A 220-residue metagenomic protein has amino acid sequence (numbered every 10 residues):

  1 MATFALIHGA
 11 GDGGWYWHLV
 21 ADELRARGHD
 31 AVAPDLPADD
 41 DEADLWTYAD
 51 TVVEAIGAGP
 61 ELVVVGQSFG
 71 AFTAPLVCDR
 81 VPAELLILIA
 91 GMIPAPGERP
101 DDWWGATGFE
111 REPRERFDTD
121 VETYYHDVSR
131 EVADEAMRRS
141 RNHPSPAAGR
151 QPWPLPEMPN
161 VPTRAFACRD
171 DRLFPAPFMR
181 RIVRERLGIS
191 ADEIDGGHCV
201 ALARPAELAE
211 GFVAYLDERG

Functional and structural regions predicted by a protein language model:
A2-D41: Conserved HGGG/HGGXW glycine-rich cap/lid loop of the alpha/beta-hydrolase fold
V32-V63, D101-G105: Active-site loop/oxyanion-hole signature of alpha/beta-hydrolase fold enzymes
V65-G70, A74: Gly/Ala-rich beta-loop-alpha elbow adjacent to hydrolase catalytic centers
D79-T119, P146-A148, F174-P177: Flexible "cap/lid" loop of the alpha/beta hydrolase fold
R138-P156: Active-site nucleophile elbow and catalytic-triad environment of alpha/beta-hydrolase enzymes
P159, A165-A167: Short beta-strand/loop motif that positions the catalytic acidic residue of the alpha/beta-hydrolase fold
R169-D195, L202, A214-L216: Conserved loop-alpha-helix segment in the C-terminal half of the alpha/beta-hydrolase fold that carries the catalytic
